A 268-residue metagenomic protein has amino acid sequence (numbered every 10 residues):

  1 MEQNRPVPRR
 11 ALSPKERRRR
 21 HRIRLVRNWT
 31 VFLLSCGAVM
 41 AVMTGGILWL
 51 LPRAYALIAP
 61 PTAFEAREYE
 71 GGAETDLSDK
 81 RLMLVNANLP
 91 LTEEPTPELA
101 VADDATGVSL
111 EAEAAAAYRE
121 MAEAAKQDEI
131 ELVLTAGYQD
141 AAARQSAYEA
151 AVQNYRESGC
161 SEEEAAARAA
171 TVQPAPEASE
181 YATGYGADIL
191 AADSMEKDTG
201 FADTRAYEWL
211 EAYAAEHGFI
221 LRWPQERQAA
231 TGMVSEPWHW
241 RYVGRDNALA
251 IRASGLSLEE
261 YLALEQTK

Functional and structural regions predicted by a protein language model:
E2-K268: Extracytoplasmic cell-surface/polysaccharide-interacting catalytic and binding patches
